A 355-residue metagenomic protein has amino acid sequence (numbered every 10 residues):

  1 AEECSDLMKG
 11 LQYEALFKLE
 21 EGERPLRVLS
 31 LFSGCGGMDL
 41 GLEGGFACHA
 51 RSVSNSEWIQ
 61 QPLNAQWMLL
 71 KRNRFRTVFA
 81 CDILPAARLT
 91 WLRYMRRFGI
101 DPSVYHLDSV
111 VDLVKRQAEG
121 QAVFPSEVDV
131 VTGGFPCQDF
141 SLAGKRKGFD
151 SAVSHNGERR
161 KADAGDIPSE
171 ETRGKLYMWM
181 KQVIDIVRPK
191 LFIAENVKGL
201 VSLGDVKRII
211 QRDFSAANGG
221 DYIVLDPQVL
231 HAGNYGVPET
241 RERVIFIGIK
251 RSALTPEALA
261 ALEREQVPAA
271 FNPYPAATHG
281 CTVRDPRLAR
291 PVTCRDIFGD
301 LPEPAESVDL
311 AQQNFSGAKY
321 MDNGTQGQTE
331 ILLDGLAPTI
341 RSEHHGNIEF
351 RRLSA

Functional and structural regions predicted by a protein language model:
A1-M8, L26, L301-A355: C-terminal target-recognition/interaction regions appended to catalytic cores
E3-R188, K198-G204, R208: Core alpha/beta nucleotide-donor-binding catalytic domains of modification enzymes
P25-V28, V78, R241-R243, G335-A337: Extracellular structured ligand-interaction cores
A86, R251-A253, E343-H345: Generic structural motif
I100, G219-G220, S342: Helix N-cap/coil-helix junction residues
L113-V128, Q138, L142-L333: Class I S-adenosyl-L-methionine
T132, I245-G248, P338-S342: Short hydrophobic-aromatic micro-motifs
